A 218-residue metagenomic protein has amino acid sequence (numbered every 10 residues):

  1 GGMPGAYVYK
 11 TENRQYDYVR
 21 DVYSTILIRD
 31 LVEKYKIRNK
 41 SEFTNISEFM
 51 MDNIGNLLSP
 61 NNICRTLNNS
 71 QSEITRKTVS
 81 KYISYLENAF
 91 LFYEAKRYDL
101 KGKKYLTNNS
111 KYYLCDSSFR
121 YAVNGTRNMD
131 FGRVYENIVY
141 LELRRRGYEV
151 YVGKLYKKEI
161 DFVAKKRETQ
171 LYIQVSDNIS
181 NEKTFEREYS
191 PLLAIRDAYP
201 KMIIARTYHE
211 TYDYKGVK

Functional and structural regions predicted by a protein language model:
M3, Y7-Q170: Accessory nucleic acid-recognition modules appended to NTPase machines
Y113, I173, M202-I204: Hydrophobic/aromatic beta-strand patches that form the interior of the parallel beta-sheet core in alpha/beta enzyme
N124, T184, Y212-Y214: Short glycine-/acidic-enriched loop or helix-start segments at secondary-structure transitions that form or flank
V152, A198-R206: Short, hydrophobic beta-strand segments that form beta-sheet elements in well-ordered domains
K165, Q170-N181, E188: Active-site ExK catalytic segment of metal-dependent nucleases
S190-Y199: Arginine/glycine-rich "motif VI" loop of SF2 helicases in the C-terminal RecA-like domain
Y208-K218: Domain-level recognition of nuclease-like catalytic cores that cleave nucleotide substrates
